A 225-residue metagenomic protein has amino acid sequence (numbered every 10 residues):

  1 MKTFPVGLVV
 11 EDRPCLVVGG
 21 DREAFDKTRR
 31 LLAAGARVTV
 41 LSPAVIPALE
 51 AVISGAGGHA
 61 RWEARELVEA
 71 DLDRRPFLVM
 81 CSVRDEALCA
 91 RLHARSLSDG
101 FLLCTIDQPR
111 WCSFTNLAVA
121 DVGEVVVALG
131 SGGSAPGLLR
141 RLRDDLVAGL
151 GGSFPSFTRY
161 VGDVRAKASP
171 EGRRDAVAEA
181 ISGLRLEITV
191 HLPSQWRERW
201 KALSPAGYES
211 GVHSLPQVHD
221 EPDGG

Functional and structural regions predicted by a protein language model:
T3-L32, Y160-G172, V177, G225: Glycine-rich adenosine-cofactor-binding loop
D21-E23, A87, G133: Residue-level detector of alpha-helix initiation sites
D26, A34-I53: NAD(P)-binding Rossmann-fold cofactor-contacting core
V38, W62, L102-L103: Hydrophobic beta-strand scaffold residues
S54-D71: Glycine-rich, highly charged phosphate/nucleotide-binding loops
L78-D85, C89-T115: ADP-ribose/adenylate-binding Rossmann-like module
L102-P155: E1/E1-like adenylate-forming module used to activate ubiquitin-like modifiers and sulfur-carrier proteins
G133-G225: An accessory alpha-helical subdomain
